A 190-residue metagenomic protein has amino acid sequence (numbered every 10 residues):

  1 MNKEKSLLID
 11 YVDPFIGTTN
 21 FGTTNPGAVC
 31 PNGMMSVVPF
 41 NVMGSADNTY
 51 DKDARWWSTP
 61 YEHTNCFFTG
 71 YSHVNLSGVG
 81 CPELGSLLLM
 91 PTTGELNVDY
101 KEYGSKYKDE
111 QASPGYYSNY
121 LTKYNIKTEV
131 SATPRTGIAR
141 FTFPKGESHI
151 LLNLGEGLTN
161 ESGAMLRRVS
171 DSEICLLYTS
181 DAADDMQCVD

Functional and structural regions predicted by a protein language model:
M1-S180: Accessory carbohydrate-recognition regions in carbohydrate-active enzymes
Y178-D190: Single conserved hydrophobic/aromatic residue that forms the stacking wall/gate of nucleotide- or nucleobase-binding
